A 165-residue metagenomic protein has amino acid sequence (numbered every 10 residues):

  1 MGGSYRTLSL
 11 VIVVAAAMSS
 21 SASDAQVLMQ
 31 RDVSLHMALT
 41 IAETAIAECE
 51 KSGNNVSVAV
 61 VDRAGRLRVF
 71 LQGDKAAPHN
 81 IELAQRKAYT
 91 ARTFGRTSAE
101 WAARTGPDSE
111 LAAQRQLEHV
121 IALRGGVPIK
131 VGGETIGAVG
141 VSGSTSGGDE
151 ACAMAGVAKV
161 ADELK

Functional and structural regions predicted by a protein language model:
M1-Y5: N-terminal secretory signal peptides that target proteins for export/translocation
L8-S19: Bacterial N-terminal signal peptides
S23-K165: Flexible, solvent-exposed loop/hinge segments and secondary-structure transition points
